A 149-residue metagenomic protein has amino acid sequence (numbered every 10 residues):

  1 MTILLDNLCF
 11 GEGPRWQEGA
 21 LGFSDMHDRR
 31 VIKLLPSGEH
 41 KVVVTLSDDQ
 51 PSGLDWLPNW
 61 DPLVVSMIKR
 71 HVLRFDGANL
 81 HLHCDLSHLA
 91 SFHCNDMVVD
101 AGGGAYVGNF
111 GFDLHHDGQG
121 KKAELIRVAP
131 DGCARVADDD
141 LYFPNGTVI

Functional and structural regions predicted by a protein language model:
M1-I149: Sequence-structural signature of mature extracellular/luminal beta-sheet repeat domains, prominently beta-propellers
